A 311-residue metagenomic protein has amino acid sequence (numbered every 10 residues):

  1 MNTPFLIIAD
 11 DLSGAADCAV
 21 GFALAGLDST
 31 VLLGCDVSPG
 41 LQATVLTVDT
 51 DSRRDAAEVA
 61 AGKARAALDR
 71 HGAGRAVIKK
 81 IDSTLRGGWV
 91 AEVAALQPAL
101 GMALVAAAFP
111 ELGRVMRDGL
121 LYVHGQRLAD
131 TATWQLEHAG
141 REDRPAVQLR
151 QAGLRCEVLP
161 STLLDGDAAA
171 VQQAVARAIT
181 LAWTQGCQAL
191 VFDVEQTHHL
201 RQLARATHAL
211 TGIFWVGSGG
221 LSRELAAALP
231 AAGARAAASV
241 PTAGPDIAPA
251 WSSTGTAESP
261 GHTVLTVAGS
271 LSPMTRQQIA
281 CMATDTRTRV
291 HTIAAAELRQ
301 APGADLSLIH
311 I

Functional and structural regions predicted by a protein language model:
N2-F5, S29-L32, T44, D55-V77 (+1 more regions): Cap/lid and interdomain-hinge subdomains that line or gate substrate/regulatory clefts in soluble alpha/beta enzymes
T3-L41: N-terminal basic/disordered segments at the start of proteins
D11-S13, S52-R53, L271-S272: Short polar catalytic/cofactor-binding loops
G14-D17, G88-W89, L200, T275-R276: Short glycine/serine/threonine-rich phosphate/pyrophosphate-binding segments that cradle anionic phosphate groups
V37-P39, P110-R114, L221-E224: Short gly/pro/ser/thr-enriched loop/turn and capping motifs at secondary-structure boundaries
V45-D51: A structural-propensity feature for long, helix-poor, extended segments
Y122-D305: Conserved, well-structured core segments that form the ligand-binding/active-site neighborhood of functional domains
I309-I311: Conserved small/polar residues in nucleotide/adenosyl-binding loops
